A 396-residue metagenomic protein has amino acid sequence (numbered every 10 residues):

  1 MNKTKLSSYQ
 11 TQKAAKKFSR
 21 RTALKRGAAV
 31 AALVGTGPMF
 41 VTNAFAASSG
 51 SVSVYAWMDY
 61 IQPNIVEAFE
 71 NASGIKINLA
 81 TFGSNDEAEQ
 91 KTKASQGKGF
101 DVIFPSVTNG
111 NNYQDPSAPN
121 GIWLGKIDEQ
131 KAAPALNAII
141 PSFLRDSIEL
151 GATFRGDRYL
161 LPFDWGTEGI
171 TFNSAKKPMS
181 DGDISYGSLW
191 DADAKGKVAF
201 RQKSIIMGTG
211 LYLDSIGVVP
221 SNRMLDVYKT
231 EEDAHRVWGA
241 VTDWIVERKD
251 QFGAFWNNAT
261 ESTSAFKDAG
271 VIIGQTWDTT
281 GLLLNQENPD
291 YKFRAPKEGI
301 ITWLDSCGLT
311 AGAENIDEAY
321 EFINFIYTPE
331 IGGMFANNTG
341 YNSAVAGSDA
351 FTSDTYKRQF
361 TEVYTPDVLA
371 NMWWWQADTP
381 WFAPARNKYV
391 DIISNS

Functional and structural regions predicted by a protein language model:
M1-T22, A29-T36, T42: N-terminal secretory signal peptides
A46, I301, T310-A370: Mature extracytoplasmic/periplasmic domains
A47-P116: Early extracytoplasmic/lumenal segment of secretory-pathway proteins
G83-E87, V107-G110, Q114-E261: Extracytoplasmic ligand-binding site segments that recognize negatively charged/polar headgroups
F100-F104, F255, I272-W277: Paired acidic/hydrophobic, glycine-rich loop segments that form the ligand-binding mouth/hinge of periplasmic-binding
T108-Q114, G274-D290: A ligand-binding cleft/hinge motif common to bilobed small-molecule-binding domains
W244-R248, E287-G308: Periplasmic-binding protein-like
P366-S396: Conserved C-terminal helix/tail region of periplasmic/extracytoplasmic solute-binding proteins
